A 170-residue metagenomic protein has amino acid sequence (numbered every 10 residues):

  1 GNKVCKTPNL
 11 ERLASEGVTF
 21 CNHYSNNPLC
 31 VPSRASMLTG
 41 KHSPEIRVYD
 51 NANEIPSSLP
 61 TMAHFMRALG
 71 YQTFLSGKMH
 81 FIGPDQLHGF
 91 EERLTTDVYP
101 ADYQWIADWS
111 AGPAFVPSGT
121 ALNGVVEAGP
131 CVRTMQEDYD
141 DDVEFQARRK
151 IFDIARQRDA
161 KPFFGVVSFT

Functional and structural regions predicted by a protein language model:
G1-T170: Formylglycine-dependent sulfatase
